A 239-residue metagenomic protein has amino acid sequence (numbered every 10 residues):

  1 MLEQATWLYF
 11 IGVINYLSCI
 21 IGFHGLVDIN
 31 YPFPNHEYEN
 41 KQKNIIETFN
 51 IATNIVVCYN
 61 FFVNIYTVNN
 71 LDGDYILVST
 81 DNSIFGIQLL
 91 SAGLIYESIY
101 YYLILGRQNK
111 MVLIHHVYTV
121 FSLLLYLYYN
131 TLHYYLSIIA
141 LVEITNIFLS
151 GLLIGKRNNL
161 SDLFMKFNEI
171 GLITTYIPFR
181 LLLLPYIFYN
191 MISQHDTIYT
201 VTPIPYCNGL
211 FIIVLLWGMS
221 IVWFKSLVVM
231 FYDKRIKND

Functional and structural regions predicted by a protein language model:
M1-L141, L153-D239: Membrane-helix and juxtamembrane interface regions of eukaryotic multi-pass membrane proteins
I147-L152: Short, proline-centered helix/strand-breaking motifs
